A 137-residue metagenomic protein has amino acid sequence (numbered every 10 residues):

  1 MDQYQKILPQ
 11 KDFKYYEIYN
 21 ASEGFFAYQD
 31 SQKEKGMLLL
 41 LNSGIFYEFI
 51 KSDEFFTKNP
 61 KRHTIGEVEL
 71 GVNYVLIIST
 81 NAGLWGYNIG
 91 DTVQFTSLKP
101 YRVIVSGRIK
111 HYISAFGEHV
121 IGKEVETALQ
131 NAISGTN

Functional and structural regions predicted by a protein language model:
M1-N137: Active-site glycine/GP-rich loop and adjacent strand/helix microenvironment that borders small-molecule binding pockets
